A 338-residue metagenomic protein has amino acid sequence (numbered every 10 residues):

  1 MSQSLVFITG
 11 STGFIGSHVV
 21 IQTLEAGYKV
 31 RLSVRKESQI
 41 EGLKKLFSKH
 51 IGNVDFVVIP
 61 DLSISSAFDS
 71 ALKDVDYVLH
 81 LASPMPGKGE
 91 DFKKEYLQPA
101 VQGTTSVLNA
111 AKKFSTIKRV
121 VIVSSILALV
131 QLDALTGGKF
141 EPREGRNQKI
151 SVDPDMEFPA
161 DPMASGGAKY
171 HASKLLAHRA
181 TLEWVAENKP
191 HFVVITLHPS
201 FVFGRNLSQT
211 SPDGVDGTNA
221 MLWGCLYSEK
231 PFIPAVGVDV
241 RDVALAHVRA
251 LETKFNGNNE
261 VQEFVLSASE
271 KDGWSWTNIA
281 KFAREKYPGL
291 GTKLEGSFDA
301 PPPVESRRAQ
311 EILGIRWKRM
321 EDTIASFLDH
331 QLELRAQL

Functional and structural regions predicted by a protein language model:
S2, E95, P99-S165: Conserved Rossmann-fold NAD(P)-dependent oxidoreductase catalytic core, especially the SDR/UDP-sugar
Q3-S33: N-terminal Rossmann NAD(P)H-binding glycine-rich loop of SDR-like oxidoreductase domains
R35-Q102: NAD(P)H-binding glycine-rich loop region in Rossmannoid oxidoreductase-like domains and their noncatalytic homologs
D153-V194: Active-site Tyr-X1-5-Lys
N188-P234: NAD(P)-dependent short-chain dehydrogenase/reductase
L222-E263: Alpha-helical substrate-binding/gating segment
G296-R316: Conserved C-terminal active-site "lid" loop/helix of NAD(P)H-dependent oxidoreductases that clamps the redox cofactor
R319-L338: Amphipathic terminal alpha-helices
